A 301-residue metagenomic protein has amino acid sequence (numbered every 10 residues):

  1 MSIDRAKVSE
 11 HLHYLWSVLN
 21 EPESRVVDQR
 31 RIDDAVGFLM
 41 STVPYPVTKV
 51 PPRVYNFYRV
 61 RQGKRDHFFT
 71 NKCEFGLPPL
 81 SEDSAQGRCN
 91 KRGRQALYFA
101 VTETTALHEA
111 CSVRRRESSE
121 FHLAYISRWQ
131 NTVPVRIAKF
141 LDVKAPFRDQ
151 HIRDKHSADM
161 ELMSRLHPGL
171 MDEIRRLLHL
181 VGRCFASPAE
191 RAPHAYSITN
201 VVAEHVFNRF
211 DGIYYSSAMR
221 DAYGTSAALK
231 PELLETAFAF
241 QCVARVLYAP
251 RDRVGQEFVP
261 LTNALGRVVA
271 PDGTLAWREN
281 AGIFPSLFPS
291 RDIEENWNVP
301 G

Functional and structural regions predicted by a protein language model:
S2-V54, R59-E82, R88-N90, E117-G301: Active-site and NAD+-binding cores of ADP-ribose-processing enzymes
K91-A100: A short, exposed loop/beta-hairpin motif centered on an aromatic-Gly-Thr core
E103-R115: Short active-site loop/helix that positions an aromatic residue
